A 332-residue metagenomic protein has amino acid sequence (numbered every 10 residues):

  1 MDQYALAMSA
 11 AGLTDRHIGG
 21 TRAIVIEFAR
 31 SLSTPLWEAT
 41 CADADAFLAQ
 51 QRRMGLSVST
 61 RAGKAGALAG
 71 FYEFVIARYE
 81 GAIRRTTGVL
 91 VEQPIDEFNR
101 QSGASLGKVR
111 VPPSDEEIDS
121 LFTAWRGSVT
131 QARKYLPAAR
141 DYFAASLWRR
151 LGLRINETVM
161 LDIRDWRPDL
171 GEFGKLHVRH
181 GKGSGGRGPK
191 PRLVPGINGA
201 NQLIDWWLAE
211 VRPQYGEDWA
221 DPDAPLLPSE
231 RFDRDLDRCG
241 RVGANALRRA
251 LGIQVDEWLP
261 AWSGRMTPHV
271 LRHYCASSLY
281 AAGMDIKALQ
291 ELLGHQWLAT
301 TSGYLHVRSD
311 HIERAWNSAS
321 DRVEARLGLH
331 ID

Functional and structural regions predicted by a protein language model:
D2-K108, S128-R133: N-terminal core-binding DNA-recognition domain of tyrosine recombinases/integrases
G81-W125, K182-G185, E230-C239: Flexible interdomain linker/hinge and immediately adjacent N-terminus of the catalytic tyrosine-recombinase domain
S120-I155: Basic, Lys/Arg- and aromatic-enriched nucleic-acid-binding interface segment
T130-R133, R248-E291, H295: Short, basic (Lys/Arg/His-rich) helix/loop patches that form interaction surfaces in the mid-to-C-terminal regions
M160-D205, A209-D218: Conserved tyrosine-mediated DNA breakage-rejoining catalytic core shared by Y-recombinases
I197-W262: Active-site/catalytic core of tyrosine-dependent DNA strand-transfer enzymes
L293, W297-S318: Catalytic-site neighborhood detector that most strongly recognizes the C-terminal catalytic loop/helix of tyrosine
A319-D332: C-terminal secondary-structure termini that scaffold catalytic or DNA-interacting sites
